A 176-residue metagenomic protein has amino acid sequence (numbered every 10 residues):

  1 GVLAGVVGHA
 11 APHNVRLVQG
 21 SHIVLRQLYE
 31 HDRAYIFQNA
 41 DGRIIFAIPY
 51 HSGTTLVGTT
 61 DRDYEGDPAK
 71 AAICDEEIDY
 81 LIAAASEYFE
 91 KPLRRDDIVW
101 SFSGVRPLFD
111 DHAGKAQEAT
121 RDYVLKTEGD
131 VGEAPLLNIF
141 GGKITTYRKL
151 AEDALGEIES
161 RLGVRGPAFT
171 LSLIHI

Functional and structural regions predicted by a protein language model:
V7-V24, Y29-E30, I36-L56, D63-L173: C-terminal catalytic lobe of FAD-dependent flavoproteins
